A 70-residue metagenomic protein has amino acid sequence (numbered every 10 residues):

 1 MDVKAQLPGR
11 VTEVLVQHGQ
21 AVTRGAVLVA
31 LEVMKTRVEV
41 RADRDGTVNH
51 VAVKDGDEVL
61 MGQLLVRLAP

Functional and structural regions predicted by a protein language model:
M1-R10, V27-D43, P70: Short beta-strand-turn/beta-hairpin segments enriched in glycine/proline and small hydrophobics that form edge-strand
K4, H18-G19: Short, flexible segments with low predicted structural confidence
E13-Q17, H50-V53: Short histidine-centered loop motifs in beta-beta connectors
G19-L28, G56-L65: A structural signal for short beta-strand/turn segments enriched in small hydrophobics and glycine
K54, L68-A69: Beta-strand-rich soluble domains of envelope-associated proteins, predominantly from Gram-negative bacteria
